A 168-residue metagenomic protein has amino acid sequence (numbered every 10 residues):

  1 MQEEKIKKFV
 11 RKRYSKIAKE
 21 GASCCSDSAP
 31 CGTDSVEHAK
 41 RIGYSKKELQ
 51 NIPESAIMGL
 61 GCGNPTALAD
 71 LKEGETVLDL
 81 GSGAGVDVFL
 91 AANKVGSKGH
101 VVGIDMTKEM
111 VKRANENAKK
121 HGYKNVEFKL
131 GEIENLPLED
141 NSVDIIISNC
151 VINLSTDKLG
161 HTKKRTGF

Functional and structural regions predicted by a protein language model:
M1-H38: N-terminal auxiliary segments of SAM/dcSAM-dependent transferases
S35-T76, L90-K94: Conserved alpha-helix/loop element of class I SAM-dependent methyltransferases that forms part of the SAM/SAH-binding
E73, E134-I145: A short acidic, Gly/Pro-enriched loop at the edge of an enzyme's catalytic core that lines a small-molecule cofactor
V77, I146-I147: Hydrophobic beta-strand segment of the Class I
N93-G96, L159-F168: A short glycine-rich, Lys/Arg-flanked "PGG" loop and its adjoining helix->strand segment in the class I
T107-E109: Conserved SAM/SAH-binding beta-strand->alpha-helix loop
A114-N115: Conserved SAM-binding loop
H121-E134: Conserved SAM-binding strand-loop segment of SAM-dependent methyltransferases
